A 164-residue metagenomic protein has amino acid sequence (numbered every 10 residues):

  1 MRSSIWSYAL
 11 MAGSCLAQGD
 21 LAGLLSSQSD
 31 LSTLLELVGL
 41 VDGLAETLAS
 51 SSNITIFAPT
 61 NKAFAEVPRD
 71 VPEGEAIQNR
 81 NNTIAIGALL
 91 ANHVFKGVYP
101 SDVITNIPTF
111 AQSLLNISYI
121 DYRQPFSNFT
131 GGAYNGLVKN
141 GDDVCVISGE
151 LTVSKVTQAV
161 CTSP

Functional and structural regions predicted by a protein language model:
R2-P164: Mature, structured domains of secreted/extracytosolic soluble proteins
